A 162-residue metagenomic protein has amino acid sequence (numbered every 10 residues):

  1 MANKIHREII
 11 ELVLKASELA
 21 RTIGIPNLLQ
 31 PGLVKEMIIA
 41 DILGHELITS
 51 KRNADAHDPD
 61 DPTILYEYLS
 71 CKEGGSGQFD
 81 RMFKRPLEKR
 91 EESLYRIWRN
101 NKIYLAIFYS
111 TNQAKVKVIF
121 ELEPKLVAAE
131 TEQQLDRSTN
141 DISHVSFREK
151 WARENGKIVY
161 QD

Functional and structural regions predicted by a protein language model:
M1-D162: Nucleic-acid endonuclease domains
